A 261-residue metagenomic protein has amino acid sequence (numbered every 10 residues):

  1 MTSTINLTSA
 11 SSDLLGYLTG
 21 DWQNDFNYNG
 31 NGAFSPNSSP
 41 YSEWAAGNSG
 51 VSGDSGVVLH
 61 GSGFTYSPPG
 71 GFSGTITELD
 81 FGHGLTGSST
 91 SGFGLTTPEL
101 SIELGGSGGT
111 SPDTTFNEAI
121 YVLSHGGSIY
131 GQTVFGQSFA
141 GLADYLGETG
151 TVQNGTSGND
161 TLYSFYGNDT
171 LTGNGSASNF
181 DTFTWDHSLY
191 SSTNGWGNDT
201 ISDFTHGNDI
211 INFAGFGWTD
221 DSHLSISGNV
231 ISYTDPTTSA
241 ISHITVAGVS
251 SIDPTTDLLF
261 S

Functional and structural regions predicted by a protein language model:
M1-N31, N154-D221: Acidic, glycine-rich calcium-binding repeat modules characteristic of RTX/beta-roll and related beta-solenoid repeat
Y28-G74, G82: Predominantly extracellular/secreted and cell-surface proteins with exposed, flexible low-complexity segments
S35-A46, G74-T77, G150, S157-T161 (+2 more regions): Short, hydrophobic/aromatic-rich segments at coil-to-beta transitions
V58-H60, Y66-T77, N194-S202, N212 (+1 more regions): Extracellular, surface-exposed repeat/solenoid domains
G63, D80, G215-G217: A mature extracytoplasmic/lumenal domain signature
F72-A140, S222-S261: Low-complexity acidic/polar repeat-biased segments
G74, G150-T151, D160, D169 (+5 more regions): Solenoid scaffold repeats with emphasis on beta-solenoid/beta-helix
I120-D169: Eukaryotic intrinsically disordered, low-complexity regions
